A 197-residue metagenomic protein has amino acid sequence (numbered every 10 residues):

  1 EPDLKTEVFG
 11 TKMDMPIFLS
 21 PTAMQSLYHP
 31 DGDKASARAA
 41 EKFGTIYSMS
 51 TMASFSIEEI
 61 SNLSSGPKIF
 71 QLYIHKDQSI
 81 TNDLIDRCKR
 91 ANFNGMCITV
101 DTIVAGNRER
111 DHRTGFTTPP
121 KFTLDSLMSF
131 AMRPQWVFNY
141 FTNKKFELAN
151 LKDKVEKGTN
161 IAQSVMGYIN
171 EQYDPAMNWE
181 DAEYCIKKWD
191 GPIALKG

Functional and structural regions predicted by a protein language model:
E1-T11, P119-Q172, A176-M177: An N-cap/entry alpha-helix motif that binds or orients negatively charged groups
E1-V104: N-terminal capping/small domains of soluble enzymes
Q25-S26, I74, E171-Q172, I193-A194: A generic secondary-structure micro-motif detector that highlights 1-2 residue hydrophobic/ambivalent hotspots embedded
G44, I69-H75, G115, D125-S126 (+1 more regions): Flexible, glycine/proline-enriched loop segments at strand-loop-helix junctions that form or flank small-ligand binding
S54, N178-A182: Short, well-ordered alpha-helical scaffold segments within catalytic/effector domains
H75-S79, V104-N107, L127-A131, A194-G197: Active-site glycine- and acidic-residue-rich loops that bind and position anionic ligands or nucleotide-like cofactors
V104-F122: Glycine/aspartate-rich loop-and-adjacent alpha/beta segment that forms the canonical ThDP
D181-G197: Glycine-rich phosphate/ribose-binding loops and adjacent secondary-structure elements that form binding surfaces
